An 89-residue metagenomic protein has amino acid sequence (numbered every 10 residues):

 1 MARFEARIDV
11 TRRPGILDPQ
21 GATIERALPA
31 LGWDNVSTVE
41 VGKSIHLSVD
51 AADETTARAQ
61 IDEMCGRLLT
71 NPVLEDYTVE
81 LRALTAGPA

Functional and structural regions predicted by a protein language model:
M1-A89: Long, contiguous binding/interaction regions
